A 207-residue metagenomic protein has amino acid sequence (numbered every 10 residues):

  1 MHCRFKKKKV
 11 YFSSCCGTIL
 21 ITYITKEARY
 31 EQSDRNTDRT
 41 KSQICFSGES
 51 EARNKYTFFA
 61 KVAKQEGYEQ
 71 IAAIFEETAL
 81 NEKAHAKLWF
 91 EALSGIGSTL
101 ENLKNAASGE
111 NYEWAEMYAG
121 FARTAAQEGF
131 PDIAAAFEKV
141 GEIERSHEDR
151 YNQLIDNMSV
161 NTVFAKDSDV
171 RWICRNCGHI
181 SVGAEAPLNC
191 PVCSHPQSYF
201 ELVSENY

Functional and structural regions predicted by a protein language model:
M1-C3, I21: Short, low-complexity, intrinsically disordered N-terminal modules that encode targeting/processing signals
C3, C15-C16: Cysteine-centered motifs
K7-K9: Polybasic, lysine-rich low-complexity intrinsically disordered segments
Y11, T18-K26: Short, positively charged and aromatic/hydrophobic N-terminal segments
S13-S14, S33: Serine residues within intrinsically disordered or low-complexity segments
K26-Y207: Non-heme di-metal
